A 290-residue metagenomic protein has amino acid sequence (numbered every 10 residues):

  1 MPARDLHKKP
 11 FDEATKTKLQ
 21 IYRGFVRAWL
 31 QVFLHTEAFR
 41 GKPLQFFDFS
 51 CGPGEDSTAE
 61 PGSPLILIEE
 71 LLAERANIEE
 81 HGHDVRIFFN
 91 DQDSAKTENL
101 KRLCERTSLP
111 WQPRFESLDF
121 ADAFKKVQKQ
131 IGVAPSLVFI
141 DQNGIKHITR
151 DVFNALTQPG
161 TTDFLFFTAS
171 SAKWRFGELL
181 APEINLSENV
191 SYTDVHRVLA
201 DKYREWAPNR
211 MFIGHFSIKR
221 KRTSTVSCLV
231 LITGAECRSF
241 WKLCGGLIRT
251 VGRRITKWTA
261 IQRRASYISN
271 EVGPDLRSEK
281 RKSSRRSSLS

Functional and structural regions predicted by a protein language model:
M1-E69, A73: S-adenosyl-L-methionine
E13, D122-P135, N143-S290: Class I S-adenosyl-L-methionine
H35-P43, N77-D84, L109-P110, G132-V133: Short helix-terminating capping/connector loops at secondary-structure junctions
L44-G52, V85-Q92, F115-S117, F139: Extended hydrophobic secondary-structure segments that form protein cores and membrane-embedded regions
D56, D93-A95, N143-H147: Short acidic, S/G/P-rich loop/turn micro-motifs used as interaction or catalytic elements
E60-P61, L100-K101, T149-R150: Conserved strand-to-helix beginnings and helix N-cap segments that scaffold or border functional pockets
L67-N99: Membrane helical hairpin/interfacial module
R86-A134: S-adenosyl-L-methionine
